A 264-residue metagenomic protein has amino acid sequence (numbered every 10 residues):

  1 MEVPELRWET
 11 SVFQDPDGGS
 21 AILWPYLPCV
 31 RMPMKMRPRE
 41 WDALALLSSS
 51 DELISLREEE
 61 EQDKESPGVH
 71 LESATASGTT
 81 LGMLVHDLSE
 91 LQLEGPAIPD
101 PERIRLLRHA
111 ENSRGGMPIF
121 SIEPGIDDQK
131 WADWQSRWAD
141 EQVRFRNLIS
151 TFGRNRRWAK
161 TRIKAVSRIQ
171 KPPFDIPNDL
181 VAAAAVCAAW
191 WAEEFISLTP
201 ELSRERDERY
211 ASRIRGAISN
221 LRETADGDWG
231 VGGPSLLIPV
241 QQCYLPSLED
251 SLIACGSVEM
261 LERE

Functional and structural regions predicted by a protein language model:
M1-E264: Compositional signal for N-terminal targeting/processing segments
